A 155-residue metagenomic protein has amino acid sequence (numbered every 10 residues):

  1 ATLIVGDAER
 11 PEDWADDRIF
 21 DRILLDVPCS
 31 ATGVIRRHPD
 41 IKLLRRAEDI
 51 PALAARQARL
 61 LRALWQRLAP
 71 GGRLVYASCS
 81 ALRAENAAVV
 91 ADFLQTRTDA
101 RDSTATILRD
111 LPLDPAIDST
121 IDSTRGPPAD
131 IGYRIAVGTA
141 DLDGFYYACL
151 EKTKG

Functional and structural regions predicted by a protein language model:
A1-G155: S-adenosylmethionine
